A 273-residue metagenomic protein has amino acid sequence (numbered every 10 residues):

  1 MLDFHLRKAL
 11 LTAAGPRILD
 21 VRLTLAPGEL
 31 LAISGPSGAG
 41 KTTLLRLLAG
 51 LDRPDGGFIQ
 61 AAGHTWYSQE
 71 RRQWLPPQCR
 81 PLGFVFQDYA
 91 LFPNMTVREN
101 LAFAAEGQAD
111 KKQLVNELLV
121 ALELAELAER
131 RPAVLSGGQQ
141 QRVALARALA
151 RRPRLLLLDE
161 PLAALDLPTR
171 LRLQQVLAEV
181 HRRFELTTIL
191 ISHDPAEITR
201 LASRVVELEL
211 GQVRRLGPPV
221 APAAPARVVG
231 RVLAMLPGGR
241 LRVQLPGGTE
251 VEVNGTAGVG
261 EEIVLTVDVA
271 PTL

Functional and structural regions predicted by a protein language model:
H64-S68, D110-L127, E179: Conserved ABC ATPase "signature" region
T65-G83, G107: ABC ATPase NBD coupling module
R131-L135, Q139-Q141: Conserved ABC ATPase signature
A150-R154: A short, proline-enriched helix->beta-strand linker immediately N-terminal to the Walker B motif in ABC-type P-loop
L156-E160: Catalytic Walker B motif of ABC-type/P-loop ATPase nucleotide-binding domains
L171-F184: Helical segment within the ABC ATPase nucleotide-binding domain
E185-I191: Conserved H-loop
